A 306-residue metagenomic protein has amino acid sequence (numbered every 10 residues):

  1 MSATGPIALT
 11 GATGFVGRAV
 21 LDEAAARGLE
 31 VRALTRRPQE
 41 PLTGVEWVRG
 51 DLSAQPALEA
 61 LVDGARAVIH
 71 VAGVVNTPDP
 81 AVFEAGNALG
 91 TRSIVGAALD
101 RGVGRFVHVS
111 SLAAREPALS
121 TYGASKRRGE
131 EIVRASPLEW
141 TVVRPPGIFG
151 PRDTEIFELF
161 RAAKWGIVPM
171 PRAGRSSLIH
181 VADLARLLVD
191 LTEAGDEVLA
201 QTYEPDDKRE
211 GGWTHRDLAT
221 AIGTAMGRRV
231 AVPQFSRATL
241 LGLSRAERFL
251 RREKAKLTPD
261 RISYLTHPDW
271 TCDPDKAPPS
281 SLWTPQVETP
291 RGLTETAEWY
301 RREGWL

Functional and structural regions predicted by a protein language model:
I7-R27: N-terminal Rossmann NAD(P)H-binding glycine-rich loop of SDR-like oxidoreductase domains
T10, L34, V71-A72, F106-L112 (+1 more regions): SDR active-site strand-loop-helix element
Q39, V45, R49-L89, A97 (+1 more regions): NAD(P)H-binding glycine-rich loop region in Rossmannoid oxidoreductase-like domains and their noncatalytic homologs
E84-A88, L119-E130, D153, S177-I179 (+2 more regions): Short-chain dehydrogenase/reductase
A85-R127, T141: Conserved Rossmann-fold NAD(P)-dependent oxidoreductase catalytic core, especially the SDR/UDP-sugar
S110, E131-P151: Conserved beta-loop-beta element that borders a ligand/cofactor-binding pocket
T154-E158, R172-E193, A200-E204: Substrate-positioning beta->alpha
A194-K256, V287-L306: Mid/C-terminal beta-alpha module of Rossmann-like enzyme folds, strongest in SDR-family dehydrogenases/epimerases
